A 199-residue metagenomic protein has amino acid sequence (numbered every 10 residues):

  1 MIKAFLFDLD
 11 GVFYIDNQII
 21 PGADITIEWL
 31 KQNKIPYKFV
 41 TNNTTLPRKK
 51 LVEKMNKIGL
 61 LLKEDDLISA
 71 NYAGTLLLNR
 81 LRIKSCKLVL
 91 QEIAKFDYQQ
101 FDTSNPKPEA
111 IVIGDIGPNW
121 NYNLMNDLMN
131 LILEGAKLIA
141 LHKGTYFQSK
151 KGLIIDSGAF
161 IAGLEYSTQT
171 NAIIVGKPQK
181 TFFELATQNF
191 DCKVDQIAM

Functional and structural regions predicted by a protein language model:
I2-G22, P36-V40: Asp-based phosphoryl-transfer active-site loop
F5-F7, I27-E53, L67, K87-L90 (+1 more regions): Substrate-recognition element of Asp-dependent hydrolases with the DxDx(T/V) motif
L6, A110-G114, I139, A198: Structural motif
K63-G74, P108, K143: A short, structured active-site edge motif that brings together acidic residues
L67, I83-L90, I111, M199: Short, hydrophobic beta-strand segments that form beta-sheet elements in well-ordered domains
Q100-E109: Short acidic low-complexity segments
D115-N123: Active-site glycine- and acidic-residue-rich loops that bind and position anionic ligands or nucleotide-like cofactors
I173-M199: Conserved Lys-Pro-Asp/Glu-containing loop-to-beta segment of HAD-superfamily phosphomonoesterases, centered on
